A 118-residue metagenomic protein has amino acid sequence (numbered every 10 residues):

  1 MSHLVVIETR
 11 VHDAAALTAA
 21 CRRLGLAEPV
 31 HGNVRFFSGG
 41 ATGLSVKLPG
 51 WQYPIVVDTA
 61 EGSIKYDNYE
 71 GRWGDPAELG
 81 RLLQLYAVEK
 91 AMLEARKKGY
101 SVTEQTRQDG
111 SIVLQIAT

Functional and structural regions predicted by a protein language model:
M1-T118: Interaction-mediating elements
